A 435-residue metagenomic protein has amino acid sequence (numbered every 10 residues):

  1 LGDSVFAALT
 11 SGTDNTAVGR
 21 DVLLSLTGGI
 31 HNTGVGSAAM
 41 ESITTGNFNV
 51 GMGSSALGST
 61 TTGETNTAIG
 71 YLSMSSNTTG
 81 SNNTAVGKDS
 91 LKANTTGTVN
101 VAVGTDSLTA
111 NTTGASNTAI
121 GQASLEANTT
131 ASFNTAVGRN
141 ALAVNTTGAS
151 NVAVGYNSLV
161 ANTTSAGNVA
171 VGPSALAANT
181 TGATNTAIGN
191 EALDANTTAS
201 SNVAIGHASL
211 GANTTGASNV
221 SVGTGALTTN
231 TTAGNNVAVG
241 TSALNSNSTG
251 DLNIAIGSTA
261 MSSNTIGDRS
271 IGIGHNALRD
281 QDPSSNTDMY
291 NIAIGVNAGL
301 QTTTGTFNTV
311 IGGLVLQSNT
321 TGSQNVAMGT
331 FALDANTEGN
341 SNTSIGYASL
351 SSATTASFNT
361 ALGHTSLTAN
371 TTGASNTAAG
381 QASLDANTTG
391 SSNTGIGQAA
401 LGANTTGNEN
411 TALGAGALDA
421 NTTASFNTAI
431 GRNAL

Functional and structural regions predicted by a protein language model:
L1-L435: Glycine- and small/polar-enriched repetitive beta-structure motifs of secreted/surface proteins
